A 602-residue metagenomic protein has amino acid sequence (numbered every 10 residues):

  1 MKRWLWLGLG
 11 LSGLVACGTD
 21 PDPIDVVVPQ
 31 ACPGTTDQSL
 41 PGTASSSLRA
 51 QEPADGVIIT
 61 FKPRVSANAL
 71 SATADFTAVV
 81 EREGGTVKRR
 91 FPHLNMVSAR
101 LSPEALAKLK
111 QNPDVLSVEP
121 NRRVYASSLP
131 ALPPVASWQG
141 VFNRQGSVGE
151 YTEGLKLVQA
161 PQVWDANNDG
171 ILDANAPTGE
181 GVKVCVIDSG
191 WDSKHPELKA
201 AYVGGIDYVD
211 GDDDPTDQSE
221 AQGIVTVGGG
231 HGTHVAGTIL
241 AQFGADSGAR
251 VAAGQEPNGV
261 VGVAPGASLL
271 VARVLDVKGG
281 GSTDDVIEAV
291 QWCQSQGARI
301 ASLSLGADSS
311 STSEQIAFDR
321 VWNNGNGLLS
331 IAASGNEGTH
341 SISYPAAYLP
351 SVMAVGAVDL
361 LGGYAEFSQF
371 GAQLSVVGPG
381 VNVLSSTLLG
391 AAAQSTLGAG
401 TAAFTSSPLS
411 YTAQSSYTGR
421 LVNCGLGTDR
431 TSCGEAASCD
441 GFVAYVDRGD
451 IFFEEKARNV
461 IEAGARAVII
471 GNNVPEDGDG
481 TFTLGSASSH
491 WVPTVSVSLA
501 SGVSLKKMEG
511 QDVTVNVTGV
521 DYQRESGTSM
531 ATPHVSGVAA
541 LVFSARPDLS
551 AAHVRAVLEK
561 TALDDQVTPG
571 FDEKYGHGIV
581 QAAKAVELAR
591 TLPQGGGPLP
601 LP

Functional and structural regions predicted by a protein language model:
V15-A16: C-terminal motif of bacterial Sec signal peptides marking the signal peptidase cleavage site
V26-P41, S45-S46, A78, R82 (+4 more regions): Protease zymogen maturation seam
G34, S45-L48, K88-R90, E256 (+14 more regions): C-terminal subdomain of the subtilisin-like protease fold in secreted/lumenal serine endopeptidases
K88-S102: Surface-exposed aromatic
W138-S268, E288, S295-Q296, S385 (+2 more regions): Active-site core segment of subtilase-fold serine proteases
E180-K183, P265-L270, S295-A301, N324-S330 (+4 more regions): Loop/turn elements at helix/coil->beta-strand transitions in domains of secreted/extracellular proteins
V186, T233, G237-L240, Q255-N258 (+5 more regions): Substrate-binding/charge-relay-adjacent region of secreted/lumenal peptidase catalytic domains
D188, A347-I451, V474-S544, D548 (+1 more regions): Extracellular S/T/G-rich loop segment that most often corresponds to the catalytic His/Ser-adjacent loop
